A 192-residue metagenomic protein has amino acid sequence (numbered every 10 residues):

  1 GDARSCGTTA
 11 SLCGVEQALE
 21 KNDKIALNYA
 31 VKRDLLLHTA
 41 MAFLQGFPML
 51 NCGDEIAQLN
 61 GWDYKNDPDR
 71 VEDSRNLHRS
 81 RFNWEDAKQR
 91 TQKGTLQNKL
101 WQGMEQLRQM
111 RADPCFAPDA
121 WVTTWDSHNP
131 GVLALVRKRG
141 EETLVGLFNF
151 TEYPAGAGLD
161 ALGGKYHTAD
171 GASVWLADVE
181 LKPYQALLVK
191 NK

Functional and structural regions predicted by a protein language model:
G1-G164, T168-K192: Active-site and adjacent substrate-binding regions of carbohydrate-active enzymes
